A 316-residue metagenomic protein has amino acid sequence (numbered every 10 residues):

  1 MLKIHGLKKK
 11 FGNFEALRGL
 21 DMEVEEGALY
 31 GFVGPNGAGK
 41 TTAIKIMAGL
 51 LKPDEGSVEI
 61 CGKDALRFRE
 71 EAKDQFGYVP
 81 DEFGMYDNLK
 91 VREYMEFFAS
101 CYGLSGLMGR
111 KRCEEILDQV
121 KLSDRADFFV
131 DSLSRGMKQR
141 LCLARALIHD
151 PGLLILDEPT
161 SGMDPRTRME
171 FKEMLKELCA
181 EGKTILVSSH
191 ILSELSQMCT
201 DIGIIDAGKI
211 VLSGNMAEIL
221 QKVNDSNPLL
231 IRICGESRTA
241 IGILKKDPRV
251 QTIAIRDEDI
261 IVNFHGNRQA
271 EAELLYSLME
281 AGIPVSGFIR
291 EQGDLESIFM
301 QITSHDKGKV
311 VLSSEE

Functional and structural regions predicted by a protein language model:
G56-R67, E71-A72: Conserved ABC transporter NBD signature motif
E96, S100, L107-R125: Conserved ABC ATPase "signature" region
F129-L133: Conserved ABC ATPase signature
D150: Conserved catalytic motifs of ABC-family nucleotide-binding domains
L154-D157: Catalytic Walker B motif of ABC-type/P-loop ATPase nucleotide-binding domains
K172-H265: ABC transporter nucleotide-binding domain
